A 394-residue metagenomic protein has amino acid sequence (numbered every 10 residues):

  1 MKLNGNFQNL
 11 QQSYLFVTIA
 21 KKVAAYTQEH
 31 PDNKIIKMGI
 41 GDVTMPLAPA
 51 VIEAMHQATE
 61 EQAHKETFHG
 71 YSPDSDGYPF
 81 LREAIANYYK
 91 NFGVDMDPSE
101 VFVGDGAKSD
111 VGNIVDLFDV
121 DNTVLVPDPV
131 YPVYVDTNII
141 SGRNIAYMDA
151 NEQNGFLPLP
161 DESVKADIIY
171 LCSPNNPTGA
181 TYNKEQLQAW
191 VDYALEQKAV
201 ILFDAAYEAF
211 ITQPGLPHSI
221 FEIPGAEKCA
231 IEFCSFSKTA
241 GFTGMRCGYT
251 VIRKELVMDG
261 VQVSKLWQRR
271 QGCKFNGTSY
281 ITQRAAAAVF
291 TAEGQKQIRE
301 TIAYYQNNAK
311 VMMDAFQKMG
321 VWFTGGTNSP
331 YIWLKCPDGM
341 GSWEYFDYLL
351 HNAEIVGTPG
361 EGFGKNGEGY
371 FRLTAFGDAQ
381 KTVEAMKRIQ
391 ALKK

Functional and structural regions predicted by a protein language model:
K2-D105, N113, V289-A292: N-terminal small-domain helix-loop-helix segment of the aminotransferase-like
H30, S141, E196-Q197, M319 (+1 more regions): Helix C-cap/helix->beta junction micro-motif
P46, Y305-Q306, M319-N352: Conserved PLP-binding catalytic core of the aspartate aminotransferase-like
E66-A194, E208-Q213, P217-I223: Conserved core of the PLP fold type I
N87, V94-D95, L125, G339 (+2 more regions): PLP-dependent enzyme catalytic core of the Aspartate aminotransferase-like
E222-A303, K310-D314: Conserved core segment of the aminotransferase class I/II
Q283, A287, I302-M313, F323-K335 (+1 more regions): Conserved glycine-rich beta-strand-loop-beta hairpin in the small C-terminal domain of fold type I
